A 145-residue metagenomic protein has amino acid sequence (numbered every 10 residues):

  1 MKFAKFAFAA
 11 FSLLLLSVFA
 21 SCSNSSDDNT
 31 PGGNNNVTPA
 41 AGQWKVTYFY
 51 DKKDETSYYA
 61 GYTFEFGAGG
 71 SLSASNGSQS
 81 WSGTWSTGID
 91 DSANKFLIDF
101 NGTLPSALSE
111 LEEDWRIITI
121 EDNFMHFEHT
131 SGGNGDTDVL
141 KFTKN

Functional and structural regions predicted by a protein language model:
F3-F6, L14-Q43, N145: Bacterial Sec-dependent N-terminal signal peptides
N34-S57, W85-T87, F142: Tryptophan-anchored aromatic micro-motifs
A40, A60, F66-A68, L111: Repetitive beta-strand solenoid architecture
D51-K52, S57, S71-F124: Contiguous, well-ordered beta-strand patches that form the walls/edges of small beta-barrel/beta-sandwich domains
Y62-L72, Q79-G83, D138-L140: One face of beta-strands
G67, G102-L108, V139-K144: Short, surface-exposed polybasic-and-hydrophobic patches located at secondary-structure transitions
S82-D90, E128-N145: Edge beta-strand at a domain terminus
